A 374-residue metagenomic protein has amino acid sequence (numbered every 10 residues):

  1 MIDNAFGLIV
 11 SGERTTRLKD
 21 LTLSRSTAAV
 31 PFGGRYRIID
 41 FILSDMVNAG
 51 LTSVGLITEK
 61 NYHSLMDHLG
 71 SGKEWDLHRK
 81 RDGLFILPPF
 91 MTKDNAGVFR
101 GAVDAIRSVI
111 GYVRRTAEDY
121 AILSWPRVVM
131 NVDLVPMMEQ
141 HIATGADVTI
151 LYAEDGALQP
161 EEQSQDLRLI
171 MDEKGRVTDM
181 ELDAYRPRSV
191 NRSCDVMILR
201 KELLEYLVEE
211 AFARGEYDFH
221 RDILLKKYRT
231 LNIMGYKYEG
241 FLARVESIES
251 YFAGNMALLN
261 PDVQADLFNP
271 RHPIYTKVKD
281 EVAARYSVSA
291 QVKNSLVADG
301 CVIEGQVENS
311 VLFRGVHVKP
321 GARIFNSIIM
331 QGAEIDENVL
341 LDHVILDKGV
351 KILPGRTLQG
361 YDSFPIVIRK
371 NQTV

Functional and structural regions predicted by a protein language model:
M1-A257, I368: Unchanged
M1-S11, E202, E210-V374: Left-handed beta-helix
